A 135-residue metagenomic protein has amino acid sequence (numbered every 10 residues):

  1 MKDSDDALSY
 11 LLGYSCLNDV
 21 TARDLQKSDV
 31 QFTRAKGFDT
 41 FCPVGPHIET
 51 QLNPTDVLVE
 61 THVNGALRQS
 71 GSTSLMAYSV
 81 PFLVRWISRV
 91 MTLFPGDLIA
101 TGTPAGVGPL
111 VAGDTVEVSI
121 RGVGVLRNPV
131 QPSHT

Functional and structural regions predicted by a protein language model:
K2-L12: N-terminal accessory regions of nucleic-acid-interacting proteins
D5, T21-T135: Catalytic-pocket segment enriched in acidic/His residues
L12-G13, T40: Generic beta-strand structural signal
G13-Y14, T115: A short, gly/pro- and small-residue-rich
N18: Active-site beta-loop-alpha substructure in enzyme catalytic cores, prototypically the cysteine-centered nucleophile
